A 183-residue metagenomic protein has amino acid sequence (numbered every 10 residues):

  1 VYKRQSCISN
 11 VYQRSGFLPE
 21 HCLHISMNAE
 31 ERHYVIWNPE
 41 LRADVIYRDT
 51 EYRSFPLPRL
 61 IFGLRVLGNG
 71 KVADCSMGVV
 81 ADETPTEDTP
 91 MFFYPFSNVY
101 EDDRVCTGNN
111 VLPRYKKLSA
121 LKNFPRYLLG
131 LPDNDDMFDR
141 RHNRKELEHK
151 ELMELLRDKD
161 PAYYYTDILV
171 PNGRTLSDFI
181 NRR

Functional and structural regions predicted by a protein language model:
V1-Y2, F179: Generic low-polarity alpha-helical segments
K3-Y115: Compact alpha/beta protein-protein interaction domains typified by the UBC
E87-R183: Domain-scale recognition of soluble eukaryotic interaction modules
